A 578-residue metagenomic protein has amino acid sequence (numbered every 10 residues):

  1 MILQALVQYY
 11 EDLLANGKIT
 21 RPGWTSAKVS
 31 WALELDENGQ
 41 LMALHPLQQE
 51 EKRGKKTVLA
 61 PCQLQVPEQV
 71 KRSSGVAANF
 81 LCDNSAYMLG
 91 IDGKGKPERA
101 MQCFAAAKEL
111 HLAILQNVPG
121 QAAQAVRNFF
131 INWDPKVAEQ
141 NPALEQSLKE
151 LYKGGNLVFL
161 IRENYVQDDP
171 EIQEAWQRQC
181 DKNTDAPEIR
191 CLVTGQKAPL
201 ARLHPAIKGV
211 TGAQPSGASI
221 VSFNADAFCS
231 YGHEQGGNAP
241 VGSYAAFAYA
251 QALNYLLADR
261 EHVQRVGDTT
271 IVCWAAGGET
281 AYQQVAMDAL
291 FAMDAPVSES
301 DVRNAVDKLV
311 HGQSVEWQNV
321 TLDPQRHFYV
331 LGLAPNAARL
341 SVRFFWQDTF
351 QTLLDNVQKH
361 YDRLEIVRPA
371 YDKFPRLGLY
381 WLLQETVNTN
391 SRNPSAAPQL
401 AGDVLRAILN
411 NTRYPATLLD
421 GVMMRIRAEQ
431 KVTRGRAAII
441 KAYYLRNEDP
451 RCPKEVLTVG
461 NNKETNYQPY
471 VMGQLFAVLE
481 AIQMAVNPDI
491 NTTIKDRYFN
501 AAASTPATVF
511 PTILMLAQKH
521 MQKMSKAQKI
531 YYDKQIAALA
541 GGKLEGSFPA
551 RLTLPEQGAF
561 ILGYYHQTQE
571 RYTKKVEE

Functional and structural regions predicted by a protein language model:
M1-I189, F228-E578: Conserved phosphate-interacting/catalytic interface
T194-Q196: Short Cys/His-rich metal-coordination motifs, predominantly Zn2+-binding knuckles/fingers
L200-R202, R339: Short catalytic/ligand-binding loop motif for oxyanion handling, primarily in non-cytosolic enzymes, centered on
R202-N238: Short microdomains enriched in Cys/His and/or Lys/Arg
